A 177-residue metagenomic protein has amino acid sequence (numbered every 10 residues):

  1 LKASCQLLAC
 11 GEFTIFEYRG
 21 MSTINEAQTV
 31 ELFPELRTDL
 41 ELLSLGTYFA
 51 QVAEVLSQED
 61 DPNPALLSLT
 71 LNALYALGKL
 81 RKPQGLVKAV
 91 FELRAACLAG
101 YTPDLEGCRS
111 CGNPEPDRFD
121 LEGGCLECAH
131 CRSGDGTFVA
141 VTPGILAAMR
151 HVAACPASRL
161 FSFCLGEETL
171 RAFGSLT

Functional and structural regions predicted by a protein language model:
L1-T177: Non-catalytic alpha-helical scaffolds and adjoining flexible linkers that form interface surfaces for assembly
